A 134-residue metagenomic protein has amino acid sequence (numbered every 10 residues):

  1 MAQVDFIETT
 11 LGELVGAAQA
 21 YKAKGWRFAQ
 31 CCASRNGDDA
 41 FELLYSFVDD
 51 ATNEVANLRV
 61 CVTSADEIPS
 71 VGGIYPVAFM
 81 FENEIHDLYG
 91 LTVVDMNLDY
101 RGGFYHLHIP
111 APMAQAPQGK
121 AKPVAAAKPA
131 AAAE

Functional and structural regions predicted by a protein language model:
M1-E134: Terminal low-complexity/charged segments
